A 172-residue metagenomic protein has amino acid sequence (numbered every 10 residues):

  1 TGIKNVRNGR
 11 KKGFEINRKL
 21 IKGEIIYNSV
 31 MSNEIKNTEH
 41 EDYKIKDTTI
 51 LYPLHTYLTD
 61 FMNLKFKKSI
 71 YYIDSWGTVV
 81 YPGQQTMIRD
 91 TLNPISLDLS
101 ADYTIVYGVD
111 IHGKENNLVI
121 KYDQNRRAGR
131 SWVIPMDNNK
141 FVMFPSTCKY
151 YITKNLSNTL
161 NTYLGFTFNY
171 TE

Functional and structural regions predicted by a protein language model:
T1-K68, T86: Non-heme Fe(II)/2-oxoglutarate
Y71-T153, L160-T162: Catalytic core of non-heme Fe(II) oxygenases with the double-stranded beta-helix
V119, F166-E172: Double-stranded beta-helix
N158-F168: A short alpha/beta connector and helix-capping loop motif
